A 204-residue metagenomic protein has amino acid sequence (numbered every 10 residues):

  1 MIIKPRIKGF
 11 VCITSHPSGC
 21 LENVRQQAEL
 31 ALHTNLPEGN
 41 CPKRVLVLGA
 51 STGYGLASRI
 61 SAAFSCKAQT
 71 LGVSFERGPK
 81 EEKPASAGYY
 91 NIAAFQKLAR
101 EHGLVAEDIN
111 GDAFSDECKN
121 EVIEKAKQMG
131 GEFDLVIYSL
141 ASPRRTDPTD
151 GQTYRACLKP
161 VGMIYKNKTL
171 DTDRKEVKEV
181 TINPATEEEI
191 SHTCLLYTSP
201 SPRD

Functional and structural regions predicted by a protein language model:
I3-L32: Class I SAM-dependent methyltransferase Rossmann-like catalytic core, especially the SAM/SAH-binding loop
K43-L71: Canonical Rossmann dinucleotide-binding motif of NAD(H)/NADP(H)-dependent dehydrogenases/reductases, specifically
F75-L104: Glycine-rich phosphate-binding loop and adjoining beta1-alpha1-beta2 segment of Rossmann-like nucleotide-binding folds
A99-S115: Rossmann-fold cofactor-recognition segment
L104, E121-D150: A glycine-rich helix->loop->beta "capping" turn within Rossmann-like NAD(P)(H)-dependent oxidoreductase domains
G111-V122, L196: The beta1-alpha1 cofactor-binding region of Rossmann-like NAD(H)/NADP(H)-dependent oxidoreductases
P148-C194: Short, flexible helix-coil linker/hinge segments at the edges of structured domains or between repeats
Y197-D204: Conserved small/polar residues in nucleotide/adenosyl-binding loops
